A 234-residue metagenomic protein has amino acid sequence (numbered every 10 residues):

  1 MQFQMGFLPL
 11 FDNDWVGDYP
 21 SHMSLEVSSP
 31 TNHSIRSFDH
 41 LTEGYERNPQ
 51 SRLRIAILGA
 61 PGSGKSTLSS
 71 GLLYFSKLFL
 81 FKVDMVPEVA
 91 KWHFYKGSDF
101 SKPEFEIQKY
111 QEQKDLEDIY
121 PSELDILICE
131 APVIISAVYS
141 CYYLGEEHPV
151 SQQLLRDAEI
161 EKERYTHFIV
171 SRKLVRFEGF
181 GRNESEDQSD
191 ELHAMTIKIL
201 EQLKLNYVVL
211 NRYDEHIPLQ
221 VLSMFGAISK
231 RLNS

Functional and structural regions predicted by a protein language model:
F3-F11, W15, Y19-L53: Extreme N-terminal, non-catalytic leader segments that precede Walker-type/kinase nucleotide-binding cores
V27-P49, S185-S234: NTP-dependent small-molecule kinase module
G62: Walker A (P-loop) phosphate-binding loop of P-loop NTPases
K65: Conserved lysine of the Walker
L68: Hydrophobic positions on the alpha1 helix immediately C-terminal to the Walker A/P-loop
Y74-K114: Conserved substrate/cofactor phosphate-moiety recognition/catalytic segment in nucleotide-dependent phosphotransferases
D99-Y139: Conserved nucleotide-sensing/catalytic segment adjacent to the nucleotide-binding pocket in NTP-handling enzymes
L144-H216: A glycine- and Lys/Arg-enriched "phosphate-lid" helix/loop adjacent to the NTP-binding pocket of small-molecule kinases
